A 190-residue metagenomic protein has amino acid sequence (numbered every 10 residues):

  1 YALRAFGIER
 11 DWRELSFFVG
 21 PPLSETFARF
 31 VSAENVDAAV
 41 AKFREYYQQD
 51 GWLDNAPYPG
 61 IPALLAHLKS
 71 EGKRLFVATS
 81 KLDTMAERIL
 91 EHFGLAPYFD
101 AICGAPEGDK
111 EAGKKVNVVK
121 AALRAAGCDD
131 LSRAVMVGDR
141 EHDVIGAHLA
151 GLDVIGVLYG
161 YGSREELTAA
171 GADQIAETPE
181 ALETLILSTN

Functional and structural regions predicted by a protein language model:
Y1-P62, E71, T84: N-terminal helical cap/lid subdomain that shapes the substrate entry/recognition surface in HAD-like hydrolases
E9, A96-D100, D129, D173: Conserved H-loop
E14-L15, A96-E111: A short, structured active-site edge motif that brings together acidic residues
L23, P57, A112-K115, I175: Conserved donor sugar-nucleotide recognition element shared by glycan-biosynthetic enzymes
I61-E91: Substrate-recognition element of Asp-dependent hydrolases with the DxDx(T/V) motif
S70-K73, A125-S132, T189: Glycine-rich phosphate-binding loop signature in dinucleotide/nucleotide-binding domains
G113-V144: Conserved Lys-Pro-Asp/Glu-containing loop-to-beta segment of HAD-superfamily phosphomonoesterases, centered on
M136-A176: Acidic, Mg2+-coordinating phosphoryl-transfer loop and its flanking beta/alpha structural elements, shared across
